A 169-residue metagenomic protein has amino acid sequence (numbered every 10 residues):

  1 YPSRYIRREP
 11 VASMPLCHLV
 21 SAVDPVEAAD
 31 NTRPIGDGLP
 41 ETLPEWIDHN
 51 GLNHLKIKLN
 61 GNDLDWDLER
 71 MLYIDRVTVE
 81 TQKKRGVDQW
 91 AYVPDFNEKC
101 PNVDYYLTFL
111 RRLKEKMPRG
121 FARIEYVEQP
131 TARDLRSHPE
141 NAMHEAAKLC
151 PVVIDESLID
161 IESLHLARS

Functional and structural regions predicted by a protein language model:
Y1: Metal- or metallocofactor-binding catalytic centers and their adjacent structured scaffolds across diverse enzyme
R8, A12-L16, V20, T78 (+1 more regions): Generic preference for hydrophobic/aromatic residues in regular secondary structure cores
E9-S13, A22-V26, E45, N50-H54: Active-site cores of enzymes that catalyze phosphoryl transfer or operate on phosphate-rich substrates
M14-E41, K58-G61, P101, V153: Active-site mouth loops of central-metabolism enzymes
A28-E41, D48-N53, D65, E69-R76: Alpha-solenoid helical-repeat scaffolds
L43-P44, L110: A generic alpha-helix structural signal
H54-S169: Catalytic core of soluble alpha/beta enzymes
